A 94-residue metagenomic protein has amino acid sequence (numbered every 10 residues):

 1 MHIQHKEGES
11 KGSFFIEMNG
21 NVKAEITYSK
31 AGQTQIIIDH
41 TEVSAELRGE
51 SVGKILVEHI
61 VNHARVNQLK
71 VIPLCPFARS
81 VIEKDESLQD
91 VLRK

Functional and structural regions predicted by a protein language model:
M1-K11: Active-site rim helix/loop that mediates acceptor-substrate recognition in acyltransferases
S10-G12, Q33-T34: Beta-strand-connecting loop/turn residues
G12-K23: Conserved beta-hairpin
K30-I38: A conserved beta-turn-beta hairpin within the catalytic core of GNAT-like acetyltransferases that forms part
T41-R48: A short, internal acetyl-CoA/4′-phosphopantetheine-binding micro-motif in the GNAT/acyltransferase core
G49-I60: Conserved acetyl-CoA-binding loop-helix of GNAT-fold acetyltransferases
H59-K94: C-terminal structural segments of small proteins and small subunits
